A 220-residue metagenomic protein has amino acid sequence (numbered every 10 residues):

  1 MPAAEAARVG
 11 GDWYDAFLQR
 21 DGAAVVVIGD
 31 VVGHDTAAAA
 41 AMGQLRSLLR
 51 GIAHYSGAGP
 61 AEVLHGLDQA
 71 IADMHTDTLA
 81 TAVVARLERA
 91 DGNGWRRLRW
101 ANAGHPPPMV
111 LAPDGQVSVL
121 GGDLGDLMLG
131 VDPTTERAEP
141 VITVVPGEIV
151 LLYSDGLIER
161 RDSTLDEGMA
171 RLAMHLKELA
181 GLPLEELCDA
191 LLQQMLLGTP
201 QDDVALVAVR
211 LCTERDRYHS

Functional and structural regions predicted by a protein language model:
M1-V150, S163, A190, G198-S220: … and, occasionally, acidic/histidine-rich disordered N-termini of signaling adaptors
L49-A53, A173-L179: Short regulatory/linker helices and ligand/cofactor-binding micro-motifs at input modules
S56-P60, E178-L187: Short, charged, surface-exposed loops that flank catalytic or proteolytic processing sites
V145, G168, L172-K177: Divalent-cation-assisted or electrostatically stabilized phosphate/pyrophosphate-binding catalytic cores
D155: Conserved catalytic-loop aspartate of Hanks-type protein kinases
E159: Short acidic/polar inter-strand loop motif in beta-rich domains
R171, E186-A190: Exposed alpha-helical structural elements
L179-L182, Q194, G198: Hydrophobic alpha-helical segments
